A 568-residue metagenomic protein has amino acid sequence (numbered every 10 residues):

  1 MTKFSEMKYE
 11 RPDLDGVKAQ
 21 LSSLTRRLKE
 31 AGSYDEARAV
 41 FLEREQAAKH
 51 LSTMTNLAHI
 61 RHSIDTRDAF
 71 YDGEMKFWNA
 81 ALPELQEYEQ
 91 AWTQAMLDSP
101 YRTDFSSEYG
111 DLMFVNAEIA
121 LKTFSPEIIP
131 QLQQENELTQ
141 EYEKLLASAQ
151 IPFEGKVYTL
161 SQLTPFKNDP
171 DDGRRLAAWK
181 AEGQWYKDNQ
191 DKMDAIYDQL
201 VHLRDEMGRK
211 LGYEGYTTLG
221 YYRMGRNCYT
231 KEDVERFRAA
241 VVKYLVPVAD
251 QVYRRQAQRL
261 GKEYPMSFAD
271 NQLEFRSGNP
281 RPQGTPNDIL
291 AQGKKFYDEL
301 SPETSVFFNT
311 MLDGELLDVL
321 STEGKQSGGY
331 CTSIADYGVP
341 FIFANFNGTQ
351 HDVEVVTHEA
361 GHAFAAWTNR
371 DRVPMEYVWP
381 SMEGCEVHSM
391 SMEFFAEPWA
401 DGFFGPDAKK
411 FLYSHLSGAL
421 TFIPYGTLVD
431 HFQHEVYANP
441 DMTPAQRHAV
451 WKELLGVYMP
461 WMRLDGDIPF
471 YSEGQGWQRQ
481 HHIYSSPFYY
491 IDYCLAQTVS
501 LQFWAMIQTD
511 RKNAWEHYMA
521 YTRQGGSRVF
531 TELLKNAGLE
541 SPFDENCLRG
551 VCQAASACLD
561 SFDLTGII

Functional and structural regions predicted by a protein language model:
M1-N279, Q292, L564-I568: A well-structured
F114-E118, C228, V356, F364 (+6 more regions): C-terminal, non-catalytic "cap/extension" segments appended to globular domains
V242-Y244, N369, P380-K409, H415-S417 (+2 more regions): Post-HExxH zinc-binding segment in Zn-dependent metallohydrolases
Y264-G329: Gly/Pro-rich turn-and-neighbor structural signature
R281-P286, Y337-T357: Short pre-active-site segment immediately N-terminal to the catalytic Zn-binding motif
T322-T349, A366-W367: Active-site scaffold of zinc-dependent metalloenzymes
F341-N345, R372-M382, F411-G418, V436-Y437 (+2 more regions): Short beta-alpha connecting loops at secondary-structure transitions that line or flank enzyme active sites
G361-M375, F395: Catalytic Zn2+-binding segment of zinc metalloproteases
